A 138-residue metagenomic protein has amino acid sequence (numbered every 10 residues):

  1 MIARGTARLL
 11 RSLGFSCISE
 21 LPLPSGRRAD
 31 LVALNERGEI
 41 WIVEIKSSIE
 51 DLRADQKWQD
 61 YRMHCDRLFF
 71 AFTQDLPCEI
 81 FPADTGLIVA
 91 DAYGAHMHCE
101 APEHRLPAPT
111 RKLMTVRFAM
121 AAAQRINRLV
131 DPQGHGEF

Functional and structural regions predicted by a protein language model:
M1-S19, S25, I80-F138: Non-catalytic C-terminal interaction segments of nucleic acid-processing enzymes
I2, R27, R53-K57: Amphipathic coiled-coil/heptad-repeat helices and related helical stalk/stem segments that mediate oligomerization
L10-R11, E36, R62-M63: Flexible, charged surface loops at secondary-structure boundaries
L13-F15, E39, D66: Short coil/turn segments at beta-strand junctions that form active-site/ligand-binding loops
E20-P22, E44-D51: Short, flexible loop segments at the rims of nucleotide/cofactor-binding pockets, characterized by
S25, E39, D51, L76 (+1 more regions): Surface-exposed, flexible loop/turn segments at secondary-structure boundaries
A29-I42: Active-site beta-strand-loop-beta-strand hairpin of nuclease catalytic cores that positions key catalytic residues
S47-D91: Catalytic cores of nucleic-acid endonucleases
